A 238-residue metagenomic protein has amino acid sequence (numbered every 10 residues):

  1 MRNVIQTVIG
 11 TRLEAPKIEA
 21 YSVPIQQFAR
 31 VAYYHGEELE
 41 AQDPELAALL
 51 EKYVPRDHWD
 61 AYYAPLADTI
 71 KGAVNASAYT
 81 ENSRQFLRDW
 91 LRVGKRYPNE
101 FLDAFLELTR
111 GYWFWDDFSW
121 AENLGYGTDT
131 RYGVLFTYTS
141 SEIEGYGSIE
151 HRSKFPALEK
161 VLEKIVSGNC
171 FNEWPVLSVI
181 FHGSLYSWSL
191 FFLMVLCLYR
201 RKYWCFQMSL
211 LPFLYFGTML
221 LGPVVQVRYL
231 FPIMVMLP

Functional and structural regions predicted by a protein language model:
M1-T7: Internal/C-terminal transmembrane anchor helices
R12-F155: Membrane-proximal stem/loop segments at transmembrane-domain junctions that anchor or position
Y79-S83, F206, V225: Aromatic-acidic/polar surface patches that form glycan- and anion
F155, E159-V166, F171, S209: C-terminal non-catalytic accessory extensions
K164-K202: Hydrophobic, aromatic-rich transmembrane alpha-helices and their immediate juxtamembrane boundary segments
K202-L220: Transmembrane alpha-helix segments characteristic of polytopic inner-membrane glycan-assembly/cell-envelope
L211, V235-P238: Alpha-helical transmembrane segments of multi-pass membrane proteins
M219-M234: Membrane-interface catalytic loops of GT-C/OST-like multi-pass glycosylation enzymes that act
